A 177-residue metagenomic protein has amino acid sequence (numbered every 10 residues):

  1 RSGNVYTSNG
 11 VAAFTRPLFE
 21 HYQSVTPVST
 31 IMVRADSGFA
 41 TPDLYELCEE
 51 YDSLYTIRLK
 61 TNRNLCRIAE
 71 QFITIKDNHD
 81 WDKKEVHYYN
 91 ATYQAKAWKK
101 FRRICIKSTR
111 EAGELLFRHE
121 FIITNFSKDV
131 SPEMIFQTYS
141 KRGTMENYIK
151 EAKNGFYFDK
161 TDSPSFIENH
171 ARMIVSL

Functional and structural regions predicted by a protein language model:
R1-T26, E120: Electropositive, glycine- and tryptophan-enriched low-complexity nucleic-acid-binding patches
S2, S37-F39, F126: Short, flexible loop/turn elements at secondary-structure junctions
T30-R34, L54-T56: Structural preference for beta-strand elements that scaffold enzyme active sites
V33-T41, T61-R63: Acidic, metal-coordinating catalytic cores used for nucleic-acid/nucleotide bond scission and strand-transfer chemistry
Y45-L54: Short, surface-exposed basic-aromatic patches at helix termini and helix-loop junctions that form
L54-Y148, N154: An anionic, glycine-rich sequence signature occurring as long contiguous blocks
S131-Y139, F156-A171: Short, solvent-exposed helix-loop connector elements
R172-L177: C-terminal substrate/ligand-recognition segments
